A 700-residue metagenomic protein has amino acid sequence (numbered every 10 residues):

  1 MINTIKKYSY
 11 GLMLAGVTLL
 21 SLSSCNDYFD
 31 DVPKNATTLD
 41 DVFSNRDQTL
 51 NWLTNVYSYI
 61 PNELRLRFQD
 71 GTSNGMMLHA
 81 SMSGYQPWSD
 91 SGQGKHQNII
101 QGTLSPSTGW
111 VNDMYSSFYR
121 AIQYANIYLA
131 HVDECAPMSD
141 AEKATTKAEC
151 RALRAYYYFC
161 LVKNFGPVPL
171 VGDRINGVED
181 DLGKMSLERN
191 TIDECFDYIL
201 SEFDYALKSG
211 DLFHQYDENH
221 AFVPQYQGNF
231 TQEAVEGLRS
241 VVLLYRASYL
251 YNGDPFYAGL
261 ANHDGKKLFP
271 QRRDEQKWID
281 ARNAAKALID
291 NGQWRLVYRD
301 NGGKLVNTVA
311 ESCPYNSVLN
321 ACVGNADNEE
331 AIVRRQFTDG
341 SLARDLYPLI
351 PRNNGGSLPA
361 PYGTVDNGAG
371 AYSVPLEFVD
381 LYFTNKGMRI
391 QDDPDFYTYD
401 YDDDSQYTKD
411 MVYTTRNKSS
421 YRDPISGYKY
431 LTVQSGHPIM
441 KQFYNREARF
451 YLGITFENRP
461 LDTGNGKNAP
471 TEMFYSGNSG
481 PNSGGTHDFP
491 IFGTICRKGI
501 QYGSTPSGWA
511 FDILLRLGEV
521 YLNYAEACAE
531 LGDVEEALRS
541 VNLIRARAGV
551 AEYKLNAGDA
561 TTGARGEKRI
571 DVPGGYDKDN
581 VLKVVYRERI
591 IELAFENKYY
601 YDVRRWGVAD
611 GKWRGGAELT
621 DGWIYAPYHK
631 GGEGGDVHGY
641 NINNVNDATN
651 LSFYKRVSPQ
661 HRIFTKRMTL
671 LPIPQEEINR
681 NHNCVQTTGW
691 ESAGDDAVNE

Functional and structural regions predicted by a protein language model:
I2-L12: Bacterial N-terminal signal peptides that target proteins for export
S21-S24: C-terminal motif of bacterial Sec signal peptides marking the signal peptidase cleavage site
N26-S91, V168, E233, L244-E472 (+1 more regions): An aromatic- and glycine-enriched ligand-binding surface/loop that stacks and positions planar moieties
N45-F68, P87-F165, L182-Q227, Q232 (+9 more regions): Conserved, well-structured interaction surfaces
F118-A121, Y198-L200, Y226-Q227, R282 (+10 more regions): Long, intrinsically disordered, low-complexity segments
